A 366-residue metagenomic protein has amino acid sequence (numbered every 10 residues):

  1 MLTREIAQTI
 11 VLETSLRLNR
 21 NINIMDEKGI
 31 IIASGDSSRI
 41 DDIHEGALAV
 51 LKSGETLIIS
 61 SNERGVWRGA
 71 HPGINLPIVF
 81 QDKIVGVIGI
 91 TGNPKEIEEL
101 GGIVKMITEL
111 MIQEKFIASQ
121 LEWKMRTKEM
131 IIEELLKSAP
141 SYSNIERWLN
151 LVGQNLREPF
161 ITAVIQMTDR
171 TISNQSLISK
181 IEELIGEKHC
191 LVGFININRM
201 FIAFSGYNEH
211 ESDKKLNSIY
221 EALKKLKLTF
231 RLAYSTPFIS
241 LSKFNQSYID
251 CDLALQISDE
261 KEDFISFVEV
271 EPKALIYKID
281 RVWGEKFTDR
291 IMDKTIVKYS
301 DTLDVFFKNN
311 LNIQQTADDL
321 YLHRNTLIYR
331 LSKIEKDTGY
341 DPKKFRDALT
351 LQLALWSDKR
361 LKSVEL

Functional and structural regions predicted by a protein language model:
M1-E133, E187-K188, S300-L366: Alpha-helical/coil-rich non-catalytic "connector" segments in signaling and regulatory proteins
I24, I132-L136, V192-I195, M200: Generic preference for hydrophobic/aromatic residues in regular secondary structure cores
K128-L136, A274-K278: Short, mixed-charge aromatic SLiMs
K137, S141: Metal-dependent nuclease catalytic core centered on acidic motifs
Y142-L366: Cytosolic nucleotide-utilizing catalytic cores of signal-transduction proteins
